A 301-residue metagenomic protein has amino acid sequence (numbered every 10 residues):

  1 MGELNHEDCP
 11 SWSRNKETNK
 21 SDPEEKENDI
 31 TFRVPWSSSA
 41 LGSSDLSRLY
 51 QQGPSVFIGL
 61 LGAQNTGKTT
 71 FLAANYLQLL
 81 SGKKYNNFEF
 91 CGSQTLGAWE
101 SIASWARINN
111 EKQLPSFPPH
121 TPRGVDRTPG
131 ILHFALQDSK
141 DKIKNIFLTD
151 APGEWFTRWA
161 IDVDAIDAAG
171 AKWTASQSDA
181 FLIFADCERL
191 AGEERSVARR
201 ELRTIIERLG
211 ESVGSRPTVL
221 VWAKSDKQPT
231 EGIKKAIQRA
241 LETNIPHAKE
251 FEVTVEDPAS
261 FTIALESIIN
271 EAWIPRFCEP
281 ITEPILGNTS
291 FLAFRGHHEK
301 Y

Functional and structural regions predicted by a protein language model:
M1-A40, S44: Long, basic/Gly/Ser/Thr-rich N-terminal segments that mediate initial subcellular attachment or targeting
S47-F57: Phosphate-binding P-loop
V56-S81: Glycine-rich phosphate-binding P-loop
G62, A151, D186-E188, R208 (+2 more regions): G-domain G4 guanine-recognition motif of GTPases
L79-K142: Switch I (effector-binding) loop of TRAFAC-class P-loop GTPase G-domains
K140-D167: Switch II (G3) loop of P-loop NTPases
W159-A191, R208: Inter-motif core of Ras-like GTPase G domains
D226-I285: Canonical P-loop GTPase G-domain recognition
